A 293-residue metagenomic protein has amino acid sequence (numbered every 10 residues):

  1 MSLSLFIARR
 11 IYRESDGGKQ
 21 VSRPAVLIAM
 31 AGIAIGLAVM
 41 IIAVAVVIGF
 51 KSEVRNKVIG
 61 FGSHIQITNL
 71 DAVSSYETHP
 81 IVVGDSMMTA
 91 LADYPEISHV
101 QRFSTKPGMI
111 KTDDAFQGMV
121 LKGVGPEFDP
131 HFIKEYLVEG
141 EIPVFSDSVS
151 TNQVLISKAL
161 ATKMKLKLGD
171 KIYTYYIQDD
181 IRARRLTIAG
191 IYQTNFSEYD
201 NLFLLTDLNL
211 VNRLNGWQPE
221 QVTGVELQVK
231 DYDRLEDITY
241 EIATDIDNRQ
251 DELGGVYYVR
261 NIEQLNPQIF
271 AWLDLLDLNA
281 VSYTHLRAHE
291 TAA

Functional and structural regions predicted by a protein language model:
M1-L37: N-terminal Sec/SRP start-transfer signal
R10-R13, S52, N56-I59, A271: Short amphipathic alpha-helical coupling elements at transmembrane boundaries
G36-V47: Alpha-helical transmembrane segments
K51-D85: Membrane-interface junction motifs in transport/secretion proteins
V58, A90-P95, I242, I246: Hydrophobic C-terminal alpha-helix "anchor/cap" residues
P80-E220: A structural signal for hydrophobic secondary-structure junctions, strongest on transmembrane helix-loop-helix units
I177-T187, I191-A280: Mechanotransmission and gating elements of multispan inner-membrane complexes involved in transport and envelope
H285-A293: Single conserved hydrophobic/aromatic residue that forms the stacking wall/gate of nucleotide- or nucleobase-binding
